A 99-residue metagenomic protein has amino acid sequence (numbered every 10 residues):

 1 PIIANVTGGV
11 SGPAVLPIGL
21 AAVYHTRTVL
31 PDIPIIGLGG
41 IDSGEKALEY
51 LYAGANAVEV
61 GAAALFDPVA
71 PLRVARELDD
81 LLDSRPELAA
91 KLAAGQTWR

Functional and structural regions predicted by a protein language model:
P1-I33: Glycine/Thr-rich beta-alpha phosphate-binding loop at enzyme active sites
S11-V15, I36-G40, A63: Glycine- and other small-residue-rich loops at beta-strand/loop junctions that grip anionic moieties
S11-Y24, E45, F66-E77: Active-site-adjacent beta->alpha loops and helix N-cap segments on the catalytic face of soluble alpha/beta enzymes
L16, L72, R76-R99: Extended, intrinsically disordered, low-complexity segments
H25, V29, A53, R73 (+1 more regions): Alpha-helical structural signal in soluble globular domains
T26, Y50, A89: Conserved, mostly hydrophobic/aromatic
R27, I33-E45: Glycine-rich adenosine-cofactor-binding loop
G40-I41, K46-V74: Glycine-rich phosphate-binding active-site loops on the catalytic face of alpha/beta enzymes
